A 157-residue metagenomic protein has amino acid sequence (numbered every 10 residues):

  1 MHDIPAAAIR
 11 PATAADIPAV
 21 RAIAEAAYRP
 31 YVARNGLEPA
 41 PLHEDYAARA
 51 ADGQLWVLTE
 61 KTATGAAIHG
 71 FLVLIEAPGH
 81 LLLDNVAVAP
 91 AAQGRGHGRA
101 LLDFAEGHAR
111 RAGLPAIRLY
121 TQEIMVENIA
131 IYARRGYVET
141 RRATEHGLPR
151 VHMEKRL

Functional and structural regions predicted by a protein language model:
H2, P11-P90, L102-F104, H108 (+3 more regions): Acetyl-CoA-dependent GNAT
A6-A8: Extreme N-terminal starter segment of soluble prokaryotic enzymes
A89-R95, E123-I124: Active-site acidic-Proline motif in GNAT/NAT acetyltransferases
R99: Residues forming the Rossmann-fold NAD(P)(H) cofactor-binding site
A109-T121: Conserved GNAT acetyl-CoA-binding A-motif
L119-N128, E145-L148: Conserved beta-strand-loop-alpha-helix junction that forms the acyl-donor binding cleft
Y132, Y137: Conserved active-site tyrosine of GNAT-family acetyltransferases
